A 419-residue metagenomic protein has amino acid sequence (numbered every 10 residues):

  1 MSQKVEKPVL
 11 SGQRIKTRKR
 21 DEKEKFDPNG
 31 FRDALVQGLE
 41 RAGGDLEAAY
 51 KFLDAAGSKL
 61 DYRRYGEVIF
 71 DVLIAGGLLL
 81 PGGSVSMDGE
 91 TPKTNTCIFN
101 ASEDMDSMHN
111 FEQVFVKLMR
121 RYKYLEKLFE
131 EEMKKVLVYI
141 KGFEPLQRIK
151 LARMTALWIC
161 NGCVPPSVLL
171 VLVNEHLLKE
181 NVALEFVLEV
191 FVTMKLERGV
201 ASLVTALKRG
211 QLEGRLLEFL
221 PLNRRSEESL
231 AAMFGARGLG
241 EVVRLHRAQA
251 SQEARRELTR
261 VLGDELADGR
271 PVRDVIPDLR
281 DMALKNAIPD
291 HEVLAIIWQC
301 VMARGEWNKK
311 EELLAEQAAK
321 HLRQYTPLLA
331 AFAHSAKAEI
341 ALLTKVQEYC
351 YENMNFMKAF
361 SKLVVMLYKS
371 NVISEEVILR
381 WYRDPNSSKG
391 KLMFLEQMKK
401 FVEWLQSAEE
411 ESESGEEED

Functional and structural regions predicted by a protein language model:
M1-D419: Long alpha-helical repeat solenoid scaffolds
